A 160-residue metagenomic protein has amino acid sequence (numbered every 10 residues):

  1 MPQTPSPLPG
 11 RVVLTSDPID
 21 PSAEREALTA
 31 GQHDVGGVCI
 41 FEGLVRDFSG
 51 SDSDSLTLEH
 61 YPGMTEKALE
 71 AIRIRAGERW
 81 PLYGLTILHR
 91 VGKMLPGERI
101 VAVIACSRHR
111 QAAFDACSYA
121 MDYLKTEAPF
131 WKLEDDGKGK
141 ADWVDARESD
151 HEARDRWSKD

Functional and structural regions predicted by a protein language model:
M1-I100, C106, D115-S118, D122-D160: N-terminal, polar/charged subdomain of small-to-medium soluble alpha/beta proteins
